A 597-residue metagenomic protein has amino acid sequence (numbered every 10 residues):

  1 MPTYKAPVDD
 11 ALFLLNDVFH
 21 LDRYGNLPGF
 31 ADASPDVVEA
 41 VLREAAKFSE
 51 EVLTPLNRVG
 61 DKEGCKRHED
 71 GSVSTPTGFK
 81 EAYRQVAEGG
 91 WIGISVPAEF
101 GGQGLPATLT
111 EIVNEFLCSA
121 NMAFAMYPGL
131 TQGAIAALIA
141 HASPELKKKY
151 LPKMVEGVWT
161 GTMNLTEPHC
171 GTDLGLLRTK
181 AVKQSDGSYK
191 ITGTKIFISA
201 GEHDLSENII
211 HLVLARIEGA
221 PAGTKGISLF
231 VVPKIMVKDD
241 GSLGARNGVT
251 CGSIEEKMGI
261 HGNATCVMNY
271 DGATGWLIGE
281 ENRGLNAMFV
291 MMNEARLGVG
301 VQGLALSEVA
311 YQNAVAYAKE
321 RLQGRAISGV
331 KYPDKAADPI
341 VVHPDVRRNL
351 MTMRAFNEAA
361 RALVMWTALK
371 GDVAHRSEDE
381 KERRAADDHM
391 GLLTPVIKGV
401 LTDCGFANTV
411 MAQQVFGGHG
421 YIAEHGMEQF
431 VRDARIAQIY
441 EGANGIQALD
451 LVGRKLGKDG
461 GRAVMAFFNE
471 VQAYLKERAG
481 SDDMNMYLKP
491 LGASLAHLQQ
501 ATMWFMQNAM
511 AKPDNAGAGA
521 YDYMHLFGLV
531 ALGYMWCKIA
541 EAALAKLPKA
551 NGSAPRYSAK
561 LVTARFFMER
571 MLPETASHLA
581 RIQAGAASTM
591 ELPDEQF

Functional and structural regions predicted by a protein language model:
M1-A125, K149, D372, A580-R581 (+1 more regions): Amphipathic, small/basic residue-rich leader segments at the start of a protein or domain
P2-K5, D10, G90, K183 (+5 more regions): Alpha-helix capping/hinge segments and adjacent helical runs
G29-D32, K62-T75, A287-G298, Q312-R354 (+4 more regions): Glycine-rich cofactor-pocket loops
F79, Y127-T131, A142-Q184, A368-D387 (+2 more regions): Internal maturation/activation junctions in enzymes
F100, K458, A473-F597: C-terminal amphipathic alpha-helical interaction region
Q132-A134, S143-Y150, E441-A443, L451-L495: A structural-propensity feature for long, helix-poor, extended segments
S188, T192-R246: A short core secondary-structure module
F197, M236-G252, K257, A264-A295 (+2 more regions): A glycine-rich, basic-preceded beta-loop-alpha segment at the flavin cofactor/substrate interface of flavin-utilizing
